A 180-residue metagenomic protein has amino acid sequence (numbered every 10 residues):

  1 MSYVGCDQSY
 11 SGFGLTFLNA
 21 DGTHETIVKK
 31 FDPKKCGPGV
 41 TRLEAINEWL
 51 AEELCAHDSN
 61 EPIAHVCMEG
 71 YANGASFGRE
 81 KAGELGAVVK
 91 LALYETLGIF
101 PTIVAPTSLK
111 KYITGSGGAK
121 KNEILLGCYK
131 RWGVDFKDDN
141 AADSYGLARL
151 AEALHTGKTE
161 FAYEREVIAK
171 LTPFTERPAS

Functional and structural regions predicted by a protein language model:
M1-S180: Phosphate- and other anionic-substrate recognition elements at nucleic-acid/protein interfaces
